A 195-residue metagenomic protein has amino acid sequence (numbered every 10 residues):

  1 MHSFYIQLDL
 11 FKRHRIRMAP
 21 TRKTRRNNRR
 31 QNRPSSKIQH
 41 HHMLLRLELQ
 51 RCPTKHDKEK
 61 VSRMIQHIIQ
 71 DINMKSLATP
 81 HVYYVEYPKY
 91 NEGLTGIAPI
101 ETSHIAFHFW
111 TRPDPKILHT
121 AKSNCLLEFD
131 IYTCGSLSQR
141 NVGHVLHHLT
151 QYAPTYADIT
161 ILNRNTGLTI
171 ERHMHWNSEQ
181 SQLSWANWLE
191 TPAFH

Functional and structural regions predicted by a protein language model:
H2-H195: Polybasic/polar functional segments that serve as interface/processing modules
